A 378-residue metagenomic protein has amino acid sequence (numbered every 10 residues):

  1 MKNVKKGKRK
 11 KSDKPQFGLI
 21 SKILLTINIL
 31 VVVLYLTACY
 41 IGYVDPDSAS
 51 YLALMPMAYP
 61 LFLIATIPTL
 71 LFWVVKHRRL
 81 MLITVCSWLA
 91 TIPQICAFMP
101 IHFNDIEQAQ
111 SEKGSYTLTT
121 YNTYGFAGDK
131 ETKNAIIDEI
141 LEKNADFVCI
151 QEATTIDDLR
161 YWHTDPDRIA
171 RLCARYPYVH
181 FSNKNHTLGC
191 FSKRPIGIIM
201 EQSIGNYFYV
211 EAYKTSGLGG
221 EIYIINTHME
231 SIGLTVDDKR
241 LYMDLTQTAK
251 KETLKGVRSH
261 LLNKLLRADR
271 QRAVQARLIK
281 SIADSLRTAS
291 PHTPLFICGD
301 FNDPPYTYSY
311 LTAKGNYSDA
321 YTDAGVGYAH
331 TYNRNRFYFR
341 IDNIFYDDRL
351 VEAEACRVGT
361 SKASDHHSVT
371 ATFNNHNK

Functional and structural regions predicted by a protein language model:
M1-G18: N-terminal Lys/Arg-rich, disordered targeting/topogenic segments
K5, I20-Y35, Y40-L52, P56-V74 (+5 more regions): Metal-dependent phosphoester-hydrolase catalytic domains
L63-E107: Transmembrane alpha-helices and immediately adjacent membrane-cytoplasm interface residues in multi-pass integral
W88-E112, G125, F147, Q151-L245 (+1 more regions): Structured beta-strand-rich core segments of catalytic domains in phosphoester-bond hydrolases
L118-T119, C149, I297: Residue-level marker for buried hydrophobic side chains located in beta-strands that build the well-ordered beta-sheet
Y121-T123, A153, M229, D300-F301 (+1 more regions): Active-site metal-binding loops of divalent metal-dependent hydrolases
K143: Active-site charged/polar residues at nucleotide-handling catalytic sites that mediate phosphoryl, nucleotidyl
K239-L265: A solvent-exposed, charged loop/short amphipathic helix patch at secondary-structure junctions
